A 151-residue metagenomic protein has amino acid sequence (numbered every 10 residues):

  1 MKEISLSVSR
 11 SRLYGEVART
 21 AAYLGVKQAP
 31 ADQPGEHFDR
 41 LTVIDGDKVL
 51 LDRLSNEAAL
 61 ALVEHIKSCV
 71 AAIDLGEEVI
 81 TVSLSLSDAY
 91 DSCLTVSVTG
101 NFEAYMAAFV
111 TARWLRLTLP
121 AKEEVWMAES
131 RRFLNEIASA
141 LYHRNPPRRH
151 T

Functional and structural regions predicted by a protein language model:
M1-S87, D91-C93, E129-R131, E136-T151: Conserved short "hinge" loops at termini or chain/domain junctions
E3, T99, A112-W114, R131: Generic N-terminal initiation segments characterized by hydrophobic and/or small/turn-forming residues
T95-A104: Structural motif
A104-R116: Short, hydrophobic/amphipathic alpha-helical patches that form generic packing surfaces within helical domains
L119-A128: Short conserved catalytic/interaction loops centered on acidic-Pro-aromatic/His motifs
